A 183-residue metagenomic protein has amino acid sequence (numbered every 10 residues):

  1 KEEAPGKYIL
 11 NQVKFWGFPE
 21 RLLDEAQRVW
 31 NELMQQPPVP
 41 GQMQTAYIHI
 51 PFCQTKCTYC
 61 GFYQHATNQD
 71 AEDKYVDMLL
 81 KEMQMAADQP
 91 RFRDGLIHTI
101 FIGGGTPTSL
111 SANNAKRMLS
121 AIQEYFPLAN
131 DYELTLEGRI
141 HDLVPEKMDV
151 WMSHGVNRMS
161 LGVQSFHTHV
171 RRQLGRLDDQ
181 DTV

Functional and structural regions predicted by a protein language model:
K1-Q44, R93: Flexible, acidic/Gly-rich N-terminal and inter-domain linker regions that tether and position cofactor-handling modules
A4-N11, G61-H65, A121: A broad, low-specificity signal for short, low-complexity segments enriched in glycine/proline and polar/charged
Q44-T45, T99: Structural motif
T45, T58, L134: Divalent metal-dependent hydrolysis catalytic cores, especially in the metallo-beta-lactamase
A46-I48, L161: Short beta-strand motif preference
I48-Q64: Local cysteine-cluster metal-coordination motifs and their immediate loop/turn environment, predominantly Fe-S cluster
Q64-F92, L96-V183: Conserved non-cysteine loop/helix-boundary elements of the Radical SAM core domain that shape
